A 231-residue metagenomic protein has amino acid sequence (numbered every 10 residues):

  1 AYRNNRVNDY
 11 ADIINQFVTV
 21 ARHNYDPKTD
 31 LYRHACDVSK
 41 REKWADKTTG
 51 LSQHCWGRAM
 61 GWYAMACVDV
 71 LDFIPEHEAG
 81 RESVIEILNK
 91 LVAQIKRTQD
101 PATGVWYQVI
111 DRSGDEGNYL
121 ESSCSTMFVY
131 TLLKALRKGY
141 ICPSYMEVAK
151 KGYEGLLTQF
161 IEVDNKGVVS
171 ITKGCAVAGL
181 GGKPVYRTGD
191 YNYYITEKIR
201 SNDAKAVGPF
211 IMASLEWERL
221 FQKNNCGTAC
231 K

Functional and structural regions predicted by a protein language model:
A1-R3, D9, I14-F17, A21-T49 (+5 more regions): Flexible, surface-exposed loop/gating regions in the mature catalytic domains of secreted/periplasmic hydrolases
Y2-N15, T29, L71-K90, K96 (+3 more regions): Structural helix-adjacent loops and short alpha-helical linkers that scaffold large soluble proteins
A11-W44, I85-T103, V148-K166: Long, well-ordered core segments of solenoidal/helical folds
R33-A35, G104-I110, S144, V168-T172: Short, hydrophobic secondary-structure boundary micro-motifs
A45-M65, E76, G80, V84 (+5 more regions): Solvent-exposed loop and edge beta-strand segments that line ligand/cofactor-binding and catalytic clefts
L120, C124, V129, L136-K231: CBM-like carbohydrate-recognition segments
